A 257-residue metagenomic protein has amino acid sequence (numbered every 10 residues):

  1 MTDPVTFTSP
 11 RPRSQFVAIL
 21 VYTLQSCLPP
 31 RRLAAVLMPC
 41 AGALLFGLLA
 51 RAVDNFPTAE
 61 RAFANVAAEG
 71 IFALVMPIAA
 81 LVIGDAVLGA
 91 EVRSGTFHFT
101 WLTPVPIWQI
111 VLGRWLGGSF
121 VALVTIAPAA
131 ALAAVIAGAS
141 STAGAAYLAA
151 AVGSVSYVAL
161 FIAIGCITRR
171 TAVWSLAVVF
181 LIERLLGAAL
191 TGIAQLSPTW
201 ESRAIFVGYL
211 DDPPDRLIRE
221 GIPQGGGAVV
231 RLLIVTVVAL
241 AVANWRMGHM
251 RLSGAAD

Functional and structural regions predicted by a protein language model:
T2-M38: Aromatic- and glycine-rich beta-strand/loop motifs that create alpha-glucan
D3-P4, V53-A62, I167, A172-D257: Terminal transmembrane helical anchor/hairpin motif
R13-V21, W108, L112-L116, G144: Alpha-helical membrane-protein architecture signal
A41-V87, S94, V111-V178, E183 (+2 more regions): Secretory targeting signals
